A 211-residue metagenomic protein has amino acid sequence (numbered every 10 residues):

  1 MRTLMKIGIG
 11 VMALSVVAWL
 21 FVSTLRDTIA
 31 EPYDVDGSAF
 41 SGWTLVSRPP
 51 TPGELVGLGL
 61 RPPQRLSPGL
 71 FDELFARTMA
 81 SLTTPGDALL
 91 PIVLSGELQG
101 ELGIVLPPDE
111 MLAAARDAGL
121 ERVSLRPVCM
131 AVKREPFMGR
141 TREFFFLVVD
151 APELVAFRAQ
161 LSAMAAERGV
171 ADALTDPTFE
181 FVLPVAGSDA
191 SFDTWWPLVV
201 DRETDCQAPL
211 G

Functional and structural regions predicted by a protein language model:
R2-L4: Feature marks short, highly hydrophobic, charge-poor N-terminal signal-anchor/signal peptide-like helices that anchor
K6-F21: Hydrophobic membrane-insertion alpha-helices, especially the h-region of bacterial N-terminal signal peptides
A18-G211: Histidine-dependent nucleotide/RNA phosphoesterase domain, centered on the 2H-phosphoesterase fold with its duplicated
